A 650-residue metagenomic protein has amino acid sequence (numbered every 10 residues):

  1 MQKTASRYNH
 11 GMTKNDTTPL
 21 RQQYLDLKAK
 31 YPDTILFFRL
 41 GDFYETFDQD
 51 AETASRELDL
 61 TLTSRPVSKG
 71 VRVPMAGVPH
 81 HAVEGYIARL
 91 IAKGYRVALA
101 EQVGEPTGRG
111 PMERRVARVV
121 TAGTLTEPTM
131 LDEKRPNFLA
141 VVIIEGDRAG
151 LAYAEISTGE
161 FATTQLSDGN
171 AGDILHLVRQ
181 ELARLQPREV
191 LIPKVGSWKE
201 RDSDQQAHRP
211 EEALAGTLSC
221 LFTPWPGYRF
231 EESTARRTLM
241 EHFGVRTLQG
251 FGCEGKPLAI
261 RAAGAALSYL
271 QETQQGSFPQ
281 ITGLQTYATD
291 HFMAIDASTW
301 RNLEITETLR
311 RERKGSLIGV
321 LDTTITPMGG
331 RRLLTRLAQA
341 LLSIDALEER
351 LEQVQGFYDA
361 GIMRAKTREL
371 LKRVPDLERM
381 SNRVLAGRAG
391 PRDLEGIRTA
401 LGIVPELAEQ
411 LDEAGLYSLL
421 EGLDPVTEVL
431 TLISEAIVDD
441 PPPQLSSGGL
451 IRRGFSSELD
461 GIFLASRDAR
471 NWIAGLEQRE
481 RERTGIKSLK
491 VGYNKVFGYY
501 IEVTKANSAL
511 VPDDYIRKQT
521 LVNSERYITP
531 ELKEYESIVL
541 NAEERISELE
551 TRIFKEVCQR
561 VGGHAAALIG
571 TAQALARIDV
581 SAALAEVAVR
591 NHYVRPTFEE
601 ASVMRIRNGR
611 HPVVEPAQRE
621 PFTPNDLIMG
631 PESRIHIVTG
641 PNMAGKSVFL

Functional and structural regions predicted by a protein language model:
Q2-K3: Charged/polar low-complexity intrinsically disordered segments
Y8-G356, K372, D376-L385, A389-Q478 (+1 more regions): Charged catalytic and DNA/RNA-contacting regions of genome-maintenance and nucleic-acid-processing enzymes
R39-L40, G492, T504, T639: A secondary-structure boundary/capping signal
D48-Q49, K256, I325, T504-K533 (+1 more regions): ATPase nucleotide-binding head domains, primarily ABC-like/P-loop NTPase cores
A386, G390, A400-I403, S418 (+3 more regions): Charged, surface-exposed helical/loop "interaction arms" that form contiguous linear patches used for dimerization
L521, E525-Q559: Extended, charged coiled-coil "arm/hinge" scaffolds of SMC/Rad50-like chromosome-maintenance ATPases and other large
